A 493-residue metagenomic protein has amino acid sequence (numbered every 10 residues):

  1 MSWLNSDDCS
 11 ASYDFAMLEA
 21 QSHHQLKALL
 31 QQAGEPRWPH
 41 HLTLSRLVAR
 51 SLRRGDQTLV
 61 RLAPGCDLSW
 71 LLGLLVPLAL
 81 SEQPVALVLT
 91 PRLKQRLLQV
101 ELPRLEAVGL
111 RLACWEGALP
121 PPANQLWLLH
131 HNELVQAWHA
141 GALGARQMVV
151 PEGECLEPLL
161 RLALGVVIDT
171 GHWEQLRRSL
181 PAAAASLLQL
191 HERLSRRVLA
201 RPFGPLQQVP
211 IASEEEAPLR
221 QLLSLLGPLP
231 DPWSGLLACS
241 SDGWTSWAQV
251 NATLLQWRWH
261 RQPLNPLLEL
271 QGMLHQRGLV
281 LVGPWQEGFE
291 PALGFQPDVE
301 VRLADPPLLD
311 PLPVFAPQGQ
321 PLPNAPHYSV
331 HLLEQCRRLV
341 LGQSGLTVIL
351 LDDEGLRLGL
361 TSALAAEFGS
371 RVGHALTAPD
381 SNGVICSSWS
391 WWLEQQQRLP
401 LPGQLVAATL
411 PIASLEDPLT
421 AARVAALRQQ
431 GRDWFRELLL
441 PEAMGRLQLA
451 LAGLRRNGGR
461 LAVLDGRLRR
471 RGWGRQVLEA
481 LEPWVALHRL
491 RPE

Functional and structural regions predicted by a protein language model:
S2-A63, A145-R146, E152-A366, L468-Q476 (+1 more regions): Conserved coupling segment at the C-terminus of the helicase ATP-binding
Q57-L112, D353: Conserved Walker A/P-loop ATP-binding site and its immediately adjacent core in helicase/helicase-like ATPase domains
W70, L98, A137-G141, G153-V167 (+1 more regions): Conserved ATPase-coupling elements of RecA-like P-loop NTPase cores
A86-V88, L126-H130, Q147-V150, G278-G283 (+3 more regions): Structural recognition of the conserved hydrophobic beta-strand(s) that form the central parallel beta-sheet of P-loop
R92-K94, E133-V135, E154-L156, W285-G288 (+4 more regions): Conserved nucleotide-binding/hydrolysis micro-motifs of P-loop NTPases
E106-A118, D298-R302, L346-V348, T361-D380: Conserved RecA-like helicase motor-core motifs
W115-L160, G383-L399: Conserved RecA-like ASCE ATPase "motif II neighborhood" in helicase/translocase motors
S381-R471: Conserved RecA-like P-loop NTPase helicase motor core
